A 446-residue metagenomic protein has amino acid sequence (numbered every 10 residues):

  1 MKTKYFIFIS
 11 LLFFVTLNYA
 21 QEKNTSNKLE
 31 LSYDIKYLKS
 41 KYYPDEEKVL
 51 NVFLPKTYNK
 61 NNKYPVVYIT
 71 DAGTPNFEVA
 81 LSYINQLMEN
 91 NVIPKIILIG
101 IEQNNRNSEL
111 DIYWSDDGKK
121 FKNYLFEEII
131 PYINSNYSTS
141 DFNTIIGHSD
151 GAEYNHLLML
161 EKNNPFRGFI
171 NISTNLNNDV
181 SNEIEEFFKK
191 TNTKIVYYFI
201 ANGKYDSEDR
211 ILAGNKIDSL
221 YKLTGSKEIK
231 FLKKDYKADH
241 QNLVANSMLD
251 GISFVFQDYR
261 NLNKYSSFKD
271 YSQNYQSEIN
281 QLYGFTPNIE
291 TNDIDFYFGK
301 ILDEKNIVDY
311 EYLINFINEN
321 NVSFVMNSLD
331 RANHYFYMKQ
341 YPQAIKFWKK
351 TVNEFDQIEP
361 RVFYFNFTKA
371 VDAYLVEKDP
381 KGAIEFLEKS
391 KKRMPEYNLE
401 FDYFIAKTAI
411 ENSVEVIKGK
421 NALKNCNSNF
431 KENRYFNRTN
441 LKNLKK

Functional and structural regions predicted by a protein language model:
A20-K63: A domain-start/cap signature at the N-terminus of enzymes
T57-Y58, D111-S149: Gly/Ser-rich "nucleophile elbow"/oxyanion-hole loop immediately N-terminal to the catalytic nucleophile in hydrolases
G73-K122: Active-site machinery of serine-nucleophile hydrolases
S82, A152-N163, M248, I252: Short glycine-enriched nucleophile-adjacent loop and the immediately C-terminal alpha-helix near the catalytic center
N175-D239, L243: The feature captures the conserved acid-bearing segment of alpha/beta-hydrolase catalytic domains
S226-N288: C-terminal catalytic histidine-bearing segment of alpha/beta-hydrolase fold enzymes
N292-E304, N315-E319, M326-S413: Alpha-helical adaptor scaffolds
D309-Y310, A344, A383, K418-G419: Single-residue signature of alpha-solenoid repeat helices
